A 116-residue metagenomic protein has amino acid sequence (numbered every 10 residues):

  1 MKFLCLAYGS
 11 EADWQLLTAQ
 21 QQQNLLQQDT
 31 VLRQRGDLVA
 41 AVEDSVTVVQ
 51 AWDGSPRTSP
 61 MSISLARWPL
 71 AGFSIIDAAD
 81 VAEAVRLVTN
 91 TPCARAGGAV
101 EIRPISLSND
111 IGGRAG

Functional and structural regions predicted by a protein language model:
M1-G116: Conserved, structured core segments of small domains
